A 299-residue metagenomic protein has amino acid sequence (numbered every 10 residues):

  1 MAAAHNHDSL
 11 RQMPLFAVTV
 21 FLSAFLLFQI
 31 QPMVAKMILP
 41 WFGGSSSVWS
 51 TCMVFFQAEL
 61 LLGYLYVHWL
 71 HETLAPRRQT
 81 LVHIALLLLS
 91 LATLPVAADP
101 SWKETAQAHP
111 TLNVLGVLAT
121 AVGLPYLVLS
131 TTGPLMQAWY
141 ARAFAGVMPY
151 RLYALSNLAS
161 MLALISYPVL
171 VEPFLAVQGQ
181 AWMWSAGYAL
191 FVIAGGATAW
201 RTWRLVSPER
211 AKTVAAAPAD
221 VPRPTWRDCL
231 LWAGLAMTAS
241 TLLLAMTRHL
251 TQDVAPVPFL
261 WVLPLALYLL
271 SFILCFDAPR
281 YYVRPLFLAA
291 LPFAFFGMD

Functional and structural regions predicted by a protein language model:
A2-D299: Alpha-helical transmembrane segments of multi-pass membrane proteins
